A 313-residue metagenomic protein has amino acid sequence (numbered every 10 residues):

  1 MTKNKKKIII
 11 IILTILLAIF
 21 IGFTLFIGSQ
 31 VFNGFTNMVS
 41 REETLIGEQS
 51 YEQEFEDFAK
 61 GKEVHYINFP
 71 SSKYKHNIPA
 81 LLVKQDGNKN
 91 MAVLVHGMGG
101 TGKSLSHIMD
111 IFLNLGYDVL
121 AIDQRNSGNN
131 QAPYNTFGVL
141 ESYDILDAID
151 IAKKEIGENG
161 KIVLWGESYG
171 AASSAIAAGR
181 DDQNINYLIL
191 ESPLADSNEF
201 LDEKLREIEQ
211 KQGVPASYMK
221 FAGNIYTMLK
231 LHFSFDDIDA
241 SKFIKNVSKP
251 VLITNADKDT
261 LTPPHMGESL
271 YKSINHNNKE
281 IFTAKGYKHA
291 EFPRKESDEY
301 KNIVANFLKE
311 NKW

Functional and structural regions predicted by a protein language model:
I9-P70, L81: An N-terminal hydrophobic leader/cap segment in hydrolases
M98-I111: The serine-hydrolase catalytic nucleophile loop
M109-Q131: Conserved alpha/beta-hydrolase
N135-I156: Alpha/beta-hydrolase active-site loop
I176-F233: Hydrolase active-site cap/lid region
N246-S248, I253-N255, D259: Short beta-strand/loop motif that positions the catalytic acidic residue of the alpha/beta-hydrolase fold
Y287-S297: Catalytic histidine-centered segment of alpha/beta-hydrolase-like enzymes
K295-W313: Catalytic active-site module of serine/aspartate enzymes centered on a nucleophile-bearing elbow/loop
